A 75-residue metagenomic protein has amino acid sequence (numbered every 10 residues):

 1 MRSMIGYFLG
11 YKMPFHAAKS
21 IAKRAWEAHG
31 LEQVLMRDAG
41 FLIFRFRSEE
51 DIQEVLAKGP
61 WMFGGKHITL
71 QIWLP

Functional and structural regions predicted by a protein language model:
M1-P75: Nucleic acid-contacting regions in RNA/DNA-associated proteins, especially the beta1-alpha1 entry segment
